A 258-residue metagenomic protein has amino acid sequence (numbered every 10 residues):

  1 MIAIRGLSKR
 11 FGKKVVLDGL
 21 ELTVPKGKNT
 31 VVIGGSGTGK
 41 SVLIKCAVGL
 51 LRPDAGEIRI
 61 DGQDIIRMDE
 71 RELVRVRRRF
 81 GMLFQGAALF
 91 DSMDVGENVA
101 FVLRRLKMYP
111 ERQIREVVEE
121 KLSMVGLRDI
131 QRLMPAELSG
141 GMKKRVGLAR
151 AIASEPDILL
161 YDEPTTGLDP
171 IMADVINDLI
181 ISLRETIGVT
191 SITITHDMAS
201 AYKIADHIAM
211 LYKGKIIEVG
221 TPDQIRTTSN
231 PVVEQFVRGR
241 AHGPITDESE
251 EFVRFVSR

Functional and structural regions predicted by a protein language model:
V48: Helix-to-loop junction immediately C-terminal to a conserved catalytic motif
Q63-D64, E111-D129: Conserved ABC ATPase "signature" region
S92-F101: Short coil-to-helix segment of the ABC ATPase nucleotide-binding domain corresponding to the Q-loop/switch region
M134-L138, M142: Conserved ABC ATPase signature
E155: Conserved catalytic motifs of ABC-family nucleotide-binding domains
L159-D162: Catalytic Walker B motif of ABC-type/P-loop ATPase nucleotide-binding domains
